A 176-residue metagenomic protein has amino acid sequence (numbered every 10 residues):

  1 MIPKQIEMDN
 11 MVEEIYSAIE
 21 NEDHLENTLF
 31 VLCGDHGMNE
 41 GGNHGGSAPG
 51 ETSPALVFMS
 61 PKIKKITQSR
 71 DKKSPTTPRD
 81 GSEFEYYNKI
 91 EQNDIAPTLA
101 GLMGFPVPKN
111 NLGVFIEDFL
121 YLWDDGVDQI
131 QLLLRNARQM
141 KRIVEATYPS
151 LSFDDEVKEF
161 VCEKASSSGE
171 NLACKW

Functional and structural regions predicted by a protein language model:
M1-W176: Feature captures the catalytic ectodomains and active-site-proximal regions of enzymes that hydrolyze or transfer
